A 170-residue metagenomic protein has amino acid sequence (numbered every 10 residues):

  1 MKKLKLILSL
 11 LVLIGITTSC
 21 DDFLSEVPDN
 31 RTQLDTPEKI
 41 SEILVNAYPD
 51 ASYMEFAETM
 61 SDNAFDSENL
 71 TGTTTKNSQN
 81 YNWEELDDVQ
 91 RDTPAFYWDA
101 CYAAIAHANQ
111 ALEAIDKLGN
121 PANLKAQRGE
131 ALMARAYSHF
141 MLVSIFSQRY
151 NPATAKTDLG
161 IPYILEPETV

Functional and structural regions predicted by a protein language model:
M1, C20-D22, A108, A136: Terminal processing/anchoring signals of secreted or surface-associated proteins and related intramolecular
M1-C20: Sec-dependent bacterial lipoprotein signal peptides
C20-A64: Membrane-proximal, proline-rich intrinsically disordered regions
N30-D35, E58-G72, Q148-T157: Short, surface-exposed recognition loops and adjoining beta-strand edges that mediate ligand/DNA contacts, enriched
S52-A57, S138-Y150: Secretory-pathway/luminal and periplasmic proteins that interact with or process carbohydrate-rich
A64-E68, Q127-A134, A155, I164: Acidic helix-start/capping segments at beta-turn-to-alpha-helix junctions
S78-F146: Conserved, well-structured interaction surfaces
I145-V170: Short coil/linker segments at helix-helix boundaries
